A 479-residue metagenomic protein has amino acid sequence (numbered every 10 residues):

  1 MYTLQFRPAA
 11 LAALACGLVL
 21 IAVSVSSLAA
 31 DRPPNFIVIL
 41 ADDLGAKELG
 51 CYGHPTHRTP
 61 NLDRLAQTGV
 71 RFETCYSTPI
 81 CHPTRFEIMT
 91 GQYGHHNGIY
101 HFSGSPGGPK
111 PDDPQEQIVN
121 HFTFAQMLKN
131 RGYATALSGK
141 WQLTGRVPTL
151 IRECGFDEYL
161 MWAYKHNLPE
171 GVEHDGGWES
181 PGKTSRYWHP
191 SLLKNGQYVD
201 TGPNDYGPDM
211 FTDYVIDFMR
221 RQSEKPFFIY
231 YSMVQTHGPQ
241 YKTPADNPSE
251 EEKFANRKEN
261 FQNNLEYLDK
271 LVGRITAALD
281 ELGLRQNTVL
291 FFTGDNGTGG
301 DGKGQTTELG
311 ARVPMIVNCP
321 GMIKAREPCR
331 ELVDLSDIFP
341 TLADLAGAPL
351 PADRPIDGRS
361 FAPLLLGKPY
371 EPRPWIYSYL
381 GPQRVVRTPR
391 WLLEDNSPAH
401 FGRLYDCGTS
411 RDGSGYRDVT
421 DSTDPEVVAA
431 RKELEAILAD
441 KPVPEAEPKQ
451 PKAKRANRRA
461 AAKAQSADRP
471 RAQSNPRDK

Functional and structural regions predicted by a protein language model:
M1-R7: N-terminal secretory signal peptides that target proteins for export/translocation
Y2, A15-G17, V25-G402, C407-K479: Formylglycine-dependent sulfatase
R7-L18: Sec-dependent N-terminal signal peptides
